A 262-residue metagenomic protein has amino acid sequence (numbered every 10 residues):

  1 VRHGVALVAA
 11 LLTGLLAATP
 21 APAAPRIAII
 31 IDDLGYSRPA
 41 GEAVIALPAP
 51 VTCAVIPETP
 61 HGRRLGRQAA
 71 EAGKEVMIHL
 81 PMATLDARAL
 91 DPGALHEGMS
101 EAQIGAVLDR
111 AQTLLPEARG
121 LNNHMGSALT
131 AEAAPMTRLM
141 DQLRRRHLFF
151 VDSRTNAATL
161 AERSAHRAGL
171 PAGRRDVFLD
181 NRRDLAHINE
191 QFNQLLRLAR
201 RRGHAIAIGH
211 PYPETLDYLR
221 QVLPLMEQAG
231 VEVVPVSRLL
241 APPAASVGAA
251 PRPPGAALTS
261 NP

Functional and structural regions predicted by a protein language model:
V1-G4: Positively charged n-region of N-terminal signal peptides that target proteins for export
A6-L16: Bacterial N-terminal signal peptides
L15-A24: Bacterial Sec-dependent signal peptides at the C-terminal "C-region" and cleavage site
A23-A89: Active-site beta->alpha N-cap acidic-glycine motif
I31-D33, C53-P57, I78-M82, N123-M125 (+4 more regions): A cross-domain feature marking catalytic cores of carbohydrate-active enzymes and several ubiquitous metabolic/repair
A69-E117: Substrate-binding cleft of extracellular glycoside hydrolase catalytic domains
S100-N193, R200, H204, H210-E227 (+1 more regions): Catalytic domains of cell-wall/extracellular-matrix polysaccharide-remodeling enzymes, centered on de-N-acetylation
V231-P262: C-terminal accessory extensions appended to soluble enzyme cores
